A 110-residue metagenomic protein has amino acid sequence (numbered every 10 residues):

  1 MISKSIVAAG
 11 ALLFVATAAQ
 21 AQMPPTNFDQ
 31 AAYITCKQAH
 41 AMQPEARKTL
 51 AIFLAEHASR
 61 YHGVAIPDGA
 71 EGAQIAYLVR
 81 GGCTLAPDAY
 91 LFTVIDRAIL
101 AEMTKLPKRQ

Functional and structural regions predicted by a protein language model:
M1-A8: Bacterial N-terminal signal peptides that target proteins for export
V15-A18: N-terminal signal peptide c-region/cleavage motif recognized by signal peptidases
M23-D29, P44-A46, L50-Q110: Compact alpha-helical subdomains of small soluble proteins
T35-Q38, G82-T84: Sequence contexts marking disulfide-bonded cysteines in secreted/extracellular proteins
K37-H40, K48: Generic structural signal for individual residues within well-ordered alpha-helical segments across diverse proteins
